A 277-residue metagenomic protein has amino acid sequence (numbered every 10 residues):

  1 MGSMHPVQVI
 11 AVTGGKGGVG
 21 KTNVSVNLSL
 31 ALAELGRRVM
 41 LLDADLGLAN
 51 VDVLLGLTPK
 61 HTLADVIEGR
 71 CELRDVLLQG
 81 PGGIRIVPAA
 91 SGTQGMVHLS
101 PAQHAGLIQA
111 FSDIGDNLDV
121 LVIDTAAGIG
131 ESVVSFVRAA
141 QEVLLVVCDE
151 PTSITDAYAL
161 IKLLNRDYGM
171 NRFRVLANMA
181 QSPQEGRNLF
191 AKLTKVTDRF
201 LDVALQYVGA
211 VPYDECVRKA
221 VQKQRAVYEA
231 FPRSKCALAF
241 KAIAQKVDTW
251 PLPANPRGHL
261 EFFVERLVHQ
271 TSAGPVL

Functional and structural regions predicted by a protein language model:
V9-L73, V122-I123: Walker A/P-loop NTP-binding active-site region of P-loop NTPases, recognizing the glycine-rich GxxxxGKT/S
G15, C148, F173-R187, A210-V217 (+1 more regions): G-domain G4 guanine-recognition motif of GTPases
L42-D116, C216, V221-K223: P-loop/Walker-type NTP enzyme "switch/lid" segment
L46-L48, S91-Q94, G128-I129, E150-T152 (+2 more regions): Conserved nucleotide-binding/hydrolysis micro-motifs of P-loop NTPases
A110-D116, G130-T152: Inter-motif core of Ras-like GTPase G domains
I154-G169: Conserved C-terminal guanine-recognition region of P-loop GTPase G domains, centered on the G4
L201-Y228, A239-A242: Beta-strand-loop-alpha "switch" segments that mediate conformational coupling across diverse proteins
V227-L277: NTP-binding/hydrolysis catalytic cores, primarily Walker-type P-loop NTPases
